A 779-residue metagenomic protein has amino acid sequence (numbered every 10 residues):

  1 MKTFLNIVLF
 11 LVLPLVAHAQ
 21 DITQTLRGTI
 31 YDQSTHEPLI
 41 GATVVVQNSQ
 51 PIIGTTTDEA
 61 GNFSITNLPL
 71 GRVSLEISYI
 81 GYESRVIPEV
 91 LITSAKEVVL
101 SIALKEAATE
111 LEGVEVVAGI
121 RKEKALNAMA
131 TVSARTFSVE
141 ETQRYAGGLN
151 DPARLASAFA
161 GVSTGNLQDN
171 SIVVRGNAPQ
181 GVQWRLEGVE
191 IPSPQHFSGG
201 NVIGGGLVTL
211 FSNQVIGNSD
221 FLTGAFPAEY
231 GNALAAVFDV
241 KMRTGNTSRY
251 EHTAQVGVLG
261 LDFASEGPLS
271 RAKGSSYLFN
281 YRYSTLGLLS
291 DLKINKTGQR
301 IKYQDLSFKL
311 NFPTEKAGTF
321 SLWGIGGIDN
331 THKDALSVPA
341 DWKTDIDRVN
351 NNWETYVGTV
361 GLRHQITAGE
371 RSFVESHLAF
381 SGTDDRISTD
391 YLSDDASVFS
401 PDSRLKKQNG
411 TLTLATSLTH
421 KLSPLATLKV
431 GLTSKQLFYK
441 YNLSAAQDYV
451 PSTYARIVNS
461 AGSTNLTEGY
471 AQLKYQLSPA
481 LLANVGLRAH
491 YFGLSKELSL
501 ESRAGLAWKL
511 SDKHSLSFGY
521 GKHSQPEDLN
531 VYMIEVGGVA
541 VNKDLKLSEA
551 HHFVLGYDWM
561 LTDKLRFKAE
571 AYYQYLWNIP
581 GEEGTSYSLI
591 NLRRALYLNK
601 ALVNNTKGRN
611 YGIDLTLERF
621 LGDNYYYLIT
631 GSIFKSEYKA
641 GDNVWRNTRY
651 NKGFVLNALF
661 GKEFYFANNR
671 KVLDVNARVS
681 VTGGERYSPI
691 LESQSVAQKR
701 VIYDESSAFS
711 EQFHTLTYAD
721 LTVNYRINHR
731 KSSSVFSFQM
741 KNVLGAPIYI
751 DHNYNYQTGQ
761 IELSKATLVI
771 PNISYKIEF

Functional and structural regions predicted by a protein language model:
H18-G113, G119, A480: Periplasm-facing N-terminal accessory domains of Gram-negative outer-membrane beta-barrel systems
E83, L91-I92, E115-F226, V237 (+1 more regions): Periplasmic N-terminal accessory/gating domains of Gram-negative outer-membrane beta-barrel systems
E190, Q195, N201, S337-P339 (+7 more regions): Surface-exposed extracellular loop regions of Gram-negative outer-membrane beta-barrel proteins, predominantly
G257-Y283, K296-H332, N352-S376, F380 (+1 more regions): Transmembrane beta-barrel wall of Gram-negative outer-membrane proteins
K407, T411-A415, I457-E468, L545-K546 (+3 more regions): Outer membrane beta-barrel strand-and-loop segments of large Gram-negative receptors, especially TonB-dependent
N409, S423-T427, T433, V458-W577 (+1 more regions): Structural signature of Gram-negative outer-membrane beta-barrels, strongest in the C-terminal barrel of TonB-dependent
Q476-S478, Y575, Y597-E685: Gram-negative outer-membrane beta-barrel transporters
Y627, S680-R700, H714-D720, Y725-F779: C-terminal beta-signal and adjacent terminal beta-strands/loops of Gram-negative outer-membrane beta-barrel proteins
